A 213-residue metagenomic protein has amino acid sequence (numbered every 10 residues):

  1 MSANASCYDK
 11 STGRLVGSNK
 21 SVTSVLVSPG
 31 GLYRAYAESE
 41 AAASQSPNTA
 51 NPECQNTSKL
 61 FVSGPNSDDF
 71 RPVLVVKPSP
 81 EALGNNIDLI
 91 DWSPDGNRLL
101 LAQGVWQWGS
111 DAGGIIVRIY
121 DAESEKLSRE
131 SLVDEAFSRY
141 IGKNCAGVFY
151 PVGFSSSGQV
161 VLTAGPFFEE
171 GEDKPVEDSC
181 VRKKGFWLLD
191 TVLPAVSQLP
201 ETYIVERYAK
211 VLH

Functional and structural regions predicted by a protein language model:
M1-S93, N97-H213: Sequence signature of WD/YWTD-type beta-propeller architectures
